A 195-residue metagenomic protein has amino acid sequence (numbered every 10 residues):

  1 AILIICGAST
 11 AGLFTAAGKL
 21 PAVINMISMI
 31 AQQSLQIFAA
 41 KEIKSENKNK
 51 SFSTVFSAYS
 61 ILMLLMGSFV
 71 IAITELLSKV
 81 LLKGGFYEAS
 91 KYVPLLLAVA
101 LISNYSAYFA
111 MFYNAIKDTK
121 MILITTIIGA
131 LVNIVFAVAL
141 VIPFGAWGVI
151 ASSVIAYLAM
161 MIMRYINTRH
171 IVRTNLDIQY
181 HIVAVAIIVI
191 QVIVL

Functional and structural regions predicted by a protein language model:
A1-A22, Y87-K91: Interfacial/gating helices of multi-pass transporter permease domains
I5-A8, E42, A115-I116, P143: Helix-loop interface residues and adjacent transmembrane-helix termini in multi-pass membrane transporters, primarily
F14-Q33, L62-M66, V99-S106, M160: Transmembrane helix-bundle signature of multi-pass secondary active exporters and lipid flippases
A17, P21-Y59, A110-A115: Helix-loop junctions and terminal segments of transmembrane helices in multi-pass membrane transport/translocation
G18, A58-I71, T126, A130 (+1 more regions): Short alpha-helical transmembrane segments in multi-pass integral membrane proteins
I71-A107, W147: Interfacial segments at transmembrane-helix termini and the short loops linking adjacent helices
L97-I128, T168-T174: Membrane-interface junctions at transmembrane-helix termini in multi-pass inner-membrane proteins
G129-V132, I178-L195: Transmembrane alpha-helical segments of multi-pass transport proteins
